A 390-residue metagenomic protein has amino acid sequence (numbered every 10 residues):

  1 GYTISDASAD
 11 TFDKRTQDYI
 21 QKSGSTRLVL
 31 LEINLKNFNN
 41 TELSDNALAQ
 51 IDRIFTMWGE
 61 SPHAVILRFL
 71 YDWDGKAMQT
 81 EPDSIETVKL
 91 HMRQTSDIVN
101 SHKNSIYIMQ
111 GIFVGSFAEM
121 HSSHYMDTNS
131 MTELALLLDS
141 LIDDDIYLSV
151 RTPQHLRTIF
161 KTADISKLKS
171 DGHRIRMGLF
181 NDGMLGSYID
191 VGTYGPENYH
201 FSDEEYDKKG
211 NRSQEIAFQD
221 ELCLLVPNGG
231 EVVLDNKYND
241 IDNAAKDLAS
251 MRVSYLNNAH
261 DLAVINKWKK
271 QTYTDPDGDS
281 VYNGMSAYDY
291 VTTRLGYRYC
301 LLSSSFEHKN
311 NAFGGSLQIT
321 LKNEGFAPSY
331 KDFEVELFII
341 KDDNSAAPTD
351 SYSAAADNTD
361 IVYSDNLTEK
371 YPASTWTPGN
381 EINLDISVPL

Functional and structural regions predicted by a protein language model:
F12-D72, T87, I146: Aromatic-lined substrate-binding rim segments of carbohydrate-active enzymes
N46-A64, E81-I108, N129-L141: An active-site-proximal structural segment forming one wall of the substrate-binding cleft that immediately precedes
I66-A77, T95-T128: Active-site groove signature of glycoside hydrolases
I108-I265: Catalytic-core regions of glycoside hydrolase
D242-E307: Catalytic cores of secreted or luminal carbohydrate-active enzymes
F313-L317: Structural beta-strand segments of beta-rich domains
L321-P328, V335: Short amphipathic, basic-aromatic surface patches that mediate peripheral association with negatively charged
D350-L390: A beta-strand/beta-hairpin structural motif
